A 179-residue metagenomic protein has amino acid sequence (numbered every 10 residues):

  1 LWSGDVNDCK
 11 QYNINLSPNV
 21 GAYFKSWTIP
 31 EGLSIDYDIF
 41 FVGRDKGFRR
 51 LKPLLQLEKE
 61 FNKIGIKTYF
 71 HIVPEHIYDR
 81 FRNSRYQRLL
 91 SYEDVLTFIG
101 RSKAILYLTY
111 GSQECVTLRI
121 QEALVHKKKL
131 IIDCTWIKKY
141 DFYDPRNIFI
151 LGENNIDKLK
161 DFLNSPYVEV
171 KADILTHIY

Functional and structural regions predicted by a protein language model:
L1, I66-T68, L130: Hydrophobic/aromatic residues located in beta-strands of well-ordered beta-sheets within soluble catalytic
L1-N62: Catalytic core of nucleotide-activated saccharide and alditol-phosphate transferases
W2-K10, I72-I77, D133-K138: Short, polar loop motifs at secondary-structure junctions
C9-K10, A22-W27, E75-R80, E153-L159: A short acidic, often aromatic-flanked loop/helix-cap motif at beta-alpha or helix-coil junctions that lines enzyme
F40-V42, H71, I131: Short hydrophobic segments within beta-strands
K46-G47, P74-Y78, S112-Q113: Short, catalytically relevant binding-site loops at active-site mouths
L55-D94, T135: Catalytic donor nucleotide-activated moiety binding site of glycosyltransferases and closely related
F81-Q87, Y92-Y179: Catalytic binding pocket for nucleotide-activated donors in carbohydrate/polymer assembly enzymes
